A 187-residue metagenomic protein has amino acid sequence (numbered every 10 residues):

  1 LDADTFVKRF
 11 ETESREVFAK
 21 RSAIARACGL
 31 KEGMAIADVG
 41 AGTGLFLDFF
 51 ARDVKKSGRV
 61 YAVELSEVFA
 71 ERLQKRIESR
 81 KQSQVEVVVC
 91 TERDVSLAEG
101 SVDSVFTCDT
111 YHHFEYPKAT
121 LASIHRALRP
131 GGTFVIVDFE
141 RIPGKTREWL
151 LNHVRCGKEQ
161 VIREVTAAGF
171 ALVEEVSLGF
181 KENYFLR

Functional and structural regions predicted by a protein language model:
L1-A37: Class I SAM-dependent transferase core
A37, G42-V95: Class I SAM-dependent methyltransferase SAM/SAH-binding core
V54-K55, F114-E115, L128-P130: Helix-to-beta-strand junctions that scaffold the AdoMet/dcAdoMet cofactor pocket in Class I SAM-dependent enzymes
V95-S104: A short acidic, Gly/Pro-enriched loop at the edge of an enzyme's catalytic core that lines a small-molecule cofactor
D103-P117: A short SAM/SAH-binding and catalytic strip from SAM-dependent methyltransferases
K118-T133: A short glycine-rich, Lys/Arg-flanked "PGG" loop and its adjoining helix->strand segment in the class I
T133-I162: Conserved class I S-adenosyl-L-methionine
E174-R187: Core SAM-dependent methyltransferase catalytic element
